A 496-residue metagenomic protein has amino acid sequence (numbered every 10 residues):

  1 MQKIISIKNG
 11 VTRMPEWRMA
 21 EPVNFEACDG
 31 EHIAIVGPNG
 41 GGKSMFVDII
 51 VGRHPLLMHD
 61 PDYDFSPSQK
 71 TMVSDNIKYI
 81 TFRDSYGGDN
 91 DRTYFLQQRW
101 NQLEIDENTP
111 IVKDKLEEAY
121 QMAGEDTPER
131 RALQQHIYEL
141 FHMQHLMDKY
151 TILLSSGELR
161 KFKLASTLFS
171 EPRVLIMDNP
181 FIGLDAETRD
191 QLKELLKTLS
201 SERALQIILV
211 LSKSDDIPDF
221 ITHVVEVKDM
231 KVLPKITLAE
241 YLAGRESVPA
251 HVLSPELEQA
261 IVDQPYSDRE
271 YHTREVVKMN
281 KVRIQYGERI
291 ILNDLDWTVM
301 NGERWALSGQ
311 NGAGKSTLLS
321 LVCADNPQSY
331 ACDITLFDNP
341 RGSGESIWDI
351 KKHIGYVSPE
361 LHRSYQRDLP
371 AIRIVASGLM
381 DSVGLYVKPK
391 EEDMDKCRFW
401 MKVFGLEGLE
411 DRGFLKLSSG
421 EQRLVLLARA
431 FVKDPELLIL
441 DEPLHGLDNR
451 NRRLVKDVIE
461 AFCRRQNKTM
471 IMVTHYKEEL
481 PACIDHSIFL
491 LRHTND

Functional and structural regions predicted by a protein language model:
V36-P38, S308-Q310: The feature captures the beta-strand-to-loop junction immediately N-terminal to the Walker
S44-M122, L319-V383: ABC ATPase nucleotide-binding domain signature region
E129-L146, A376, E391-L409: Conserved ABC ATPase "signature" region
Y150-L154, Y386-P389, G413-L417, E421: Conserved ABC ATPase signature
K163-L164, L427: Hydrophobic anchor residue at the start of the ABC signature
L175-N179, L438-E442: Catalytic Walker B motif of ABC-type/P-loop ATPase nucleotide-binding domains
D229-E256, P481-A482, L490-D496: Conserved beta-strand-loop-alpha-helix hinge in the C-terminal portion of ABC ATPase nucleotide-binding domains
